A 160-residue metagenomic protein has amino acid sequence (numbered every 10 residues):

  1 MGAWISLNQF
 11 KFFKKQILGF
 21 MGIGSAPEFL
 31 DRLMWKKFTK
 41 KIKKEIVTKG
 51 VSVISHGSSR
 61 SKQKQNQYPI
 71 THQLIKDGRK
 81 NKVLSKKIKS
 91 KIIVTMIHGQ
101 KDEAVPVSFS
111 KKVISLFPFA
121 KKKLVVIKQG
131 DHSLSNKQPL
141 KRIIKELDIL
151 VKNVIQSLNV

Functional and structural regions predicted by a protein language model:
G2-S6: Gly/Ala-rich beta-loop-alpha elbow adjacent to hydrolase catalytic centers
N8-F12, K112: Active-site signature of alpha/beta-hydrolase-fold catalytic machinery across serine- and Asp/Cys-nucleophile hydrolases
Q16-V94, H98-K112, L116-K121, V126 (+4 more regions): The alpha/beta-hydrolase serine catalytic core
